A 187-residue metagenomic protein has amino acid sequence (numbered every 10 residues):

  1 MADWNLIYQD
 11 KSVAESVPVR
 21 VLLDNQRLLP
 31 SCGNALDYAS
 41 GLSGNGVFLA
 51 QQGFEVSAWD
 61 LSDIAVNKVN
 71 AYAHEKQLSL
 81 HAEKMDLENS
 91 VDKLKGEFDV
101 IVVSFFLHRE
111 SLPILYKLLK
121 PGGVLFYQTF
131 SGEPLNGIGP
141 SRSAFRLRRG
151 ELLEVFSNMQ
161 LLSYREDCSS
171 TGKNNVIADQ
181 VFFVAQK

Functional and structural regions predicted by a protein language model:
M1-P30: Conserved class I S-adenosyl-L-methionine
C32-G41: Conserved class I S-adenosyl-L-methionine
E55-D60: Conserved SAM-binding motif I beta-strand of class I
S62-I64: Conserved SAM/SAH-binding beta-strand->alpha-helix loop
K76-E88: Conserved SAM-binding strand-loop segment of SAM-dependent methyltransferases
D92-V100: A short acidic, Gly/Pro-enriched loop at the edge of an enzyme's catalytic core that lines a small-molecule cofactor
L107-L118: A short, conserved alpha-helix within the catalytic core of class I
G123-P134: Conserved beta-strand signature within the Rossmann-like core of class I S-adenosyl-L-methionine
